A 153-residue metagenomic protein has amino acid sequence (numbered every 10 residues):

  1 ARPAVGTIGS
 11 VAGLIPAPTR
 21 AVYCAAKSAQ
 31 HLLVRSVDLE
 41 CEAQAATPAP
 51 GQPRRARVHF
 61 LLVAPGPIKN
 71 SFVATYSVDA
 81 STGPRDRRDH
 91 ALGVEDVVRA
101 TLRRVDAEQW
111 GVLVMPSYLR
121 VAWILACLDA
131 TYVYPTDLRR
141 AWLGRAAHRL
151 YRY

Functional and structural regions predicted by a protein language model:
T7: Rossmann-fold scaffold of SDR-type NAD(P)-dependent oxidoreductases
S10: Residue(s) in the substrate-gating loop at a strand-loop-helix junction that position the organic substrate next
G13-I15: Conserved catalytic-site region of short-chain dehydrogenase/reductase
A17-A21: Active-site loop immediately N-terminal to the catalytic Tyr-X3-Lys motif of short-chain dehydrogenase/reductase
Y23, H31: Catalytic tyrosine of NAD(P)H-dependent dehydrogenase/reductases that use a Tyr as the general acid/base
A26: Active-site helix of classical SDR
D38-L119: SDR active-site lid
D79-H90, A107-Y153: Alpha-helical membrane-targeting segments
